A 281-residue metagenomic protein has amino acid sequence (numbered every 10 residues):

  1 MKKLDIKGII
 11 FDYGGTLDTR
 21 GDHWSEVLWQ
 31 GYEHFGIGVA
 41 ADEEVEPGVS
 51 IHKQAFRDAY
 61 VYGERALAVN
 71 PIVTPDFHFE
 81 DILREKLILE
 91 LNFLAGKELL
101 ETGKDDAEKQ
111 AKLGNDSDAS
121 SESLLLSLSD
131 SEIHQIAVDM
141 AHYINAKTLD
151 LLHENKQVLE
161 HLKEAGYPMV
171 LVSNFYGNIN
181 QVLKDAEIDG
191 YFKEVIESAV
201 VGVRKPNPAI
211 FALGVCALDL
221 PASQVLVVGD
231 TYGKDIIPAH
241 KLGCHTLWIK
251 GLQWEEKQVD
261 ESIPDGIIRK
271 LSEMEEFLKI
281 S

Functional and structural regions predicted by a protein language model:
M1-K7, G38-E43, P47, G96-N115 (+5 more regions): Asp-based, Mg2+/Mn2+-dependent phosphohydrolase catalytic module
K2-Q157, H161: N-terminal helical cap/lid subdomain that shapes the substrate entry/recognition surface in HAD-like hydrolases
